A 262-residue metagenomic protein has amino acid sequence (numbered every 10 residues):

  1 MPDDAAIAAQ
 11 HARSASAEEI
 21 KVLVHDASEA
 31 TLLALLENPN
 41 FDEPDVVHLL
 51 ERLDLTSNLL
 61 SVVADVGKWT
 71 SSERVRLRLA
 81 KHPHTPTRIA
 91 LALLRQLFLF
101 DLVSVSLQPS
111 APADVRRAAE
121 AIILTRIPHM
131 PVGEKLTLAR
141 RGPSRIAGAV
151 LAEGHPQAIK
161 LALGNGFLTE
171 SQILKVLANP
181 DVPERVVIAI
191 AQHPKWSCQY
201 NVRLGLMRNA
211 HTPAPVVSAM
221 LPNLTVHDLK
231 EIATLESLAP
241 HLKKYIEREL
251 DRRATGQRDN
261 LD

Functional and structural regions predicted by a protein language model:
M1-D262: Alpha-helical scaffold segments
